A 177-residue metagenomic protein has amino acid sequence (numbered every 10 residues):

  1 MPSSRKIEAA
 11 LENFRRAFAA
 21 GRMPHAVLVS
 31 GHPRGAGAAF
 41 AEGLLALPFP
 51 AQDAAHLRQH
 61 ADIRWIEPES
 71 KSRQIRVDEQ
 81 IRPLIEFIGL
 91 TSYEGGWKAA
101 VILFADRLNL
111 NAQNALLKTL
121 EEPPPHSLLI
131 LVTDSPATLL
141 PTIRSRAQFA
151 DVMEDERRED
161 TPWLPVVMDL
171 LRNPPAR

Functional and structural regions predicted by a protein language model:
M1-H56, P125-R177: Charged, glycine-rich active-site and insertion segments that engage polyanionic ligands
E12-A19, R76-A99, A105-R107, N111-T119: Conserved alpha-helical scaffold flanking the Walker A/P-loop in AAA+ ATPase domains
P24-A26, H60-D62, W97: A common structural microfeature
A36, S72, L108: Glycine-/small-residue-rich active-site loops that bind phosphorylated ligands and cofactors
A51-P68: Conserved catalytic segments around the Walker B and adjacent sensor/switch elements of P-loop NTPase domains
H60, Q113, R144: ATP/adenylate-binding site constellation spanning eukaryotic-like Ser/Thr protein kinases, ABC-transporter
R64, Q74, I85-S92, I102-R107 (+4 more regions): ATP/nucleotide-binding catalytic cores
E67-V77: STAS-typified acidic loop motif
